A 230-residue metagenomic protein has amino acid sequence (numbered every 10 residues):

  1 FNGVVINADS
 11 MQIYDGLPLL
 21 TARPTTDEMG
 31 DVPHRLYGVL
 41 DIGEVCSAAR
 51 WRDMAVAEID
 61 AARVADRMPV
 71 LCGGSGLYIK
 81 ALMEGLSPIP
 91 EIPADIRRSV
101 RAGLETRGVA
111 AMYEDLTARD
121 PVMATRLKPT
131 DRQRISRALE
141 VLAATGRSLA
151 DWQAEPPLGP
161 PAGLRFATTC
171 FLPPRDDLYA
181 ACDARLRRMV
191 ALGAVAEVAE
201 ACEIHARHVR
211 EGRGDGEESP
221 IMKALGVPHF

Functional and structural regions predicted by a protein language model:
F1-F230: Phosphate/pyrophosphate-binding catalytic cores of soluble transferases and nucleic-acid-acting enzymes
